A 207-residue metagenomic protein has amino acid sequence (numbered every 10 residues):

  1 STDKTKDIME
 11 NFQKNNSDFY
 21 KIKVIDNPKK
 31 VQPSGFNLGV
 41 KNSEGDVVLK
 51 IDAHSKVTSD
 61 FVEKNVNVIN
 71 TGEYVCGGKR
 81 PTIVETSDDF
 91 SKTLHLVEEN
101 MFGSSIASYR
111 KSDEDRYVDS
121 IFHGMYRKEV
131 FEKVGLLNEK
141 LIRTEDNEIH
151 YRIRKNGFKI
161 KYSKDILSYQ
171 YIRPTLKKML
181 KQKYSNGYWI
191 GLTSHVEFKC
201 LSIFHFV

Functional and structural regions predicted by a protein language model:
S1-D7, K29, D52-K56: A conserved acidic beta->alpha catalytic loop
K6, E10, Q32-K41, H150-Y151: Short, conserved alpha-helix that lines the donor NDP-sugar binding/gating region of sugar-transfer enzymes
D26-S43, K64, I121: Glycine-rich, basic loop-to-helix element that forms the pyrophosphate-binding segment of sugar-nucleotide handling
E44-G45, H123-V134: Conserved nucleotide-sugar donor-binding and metal-coordinating catalytic region shared by glycosyltransferases
V48: Short aromatic/hydrophobic "clamp" motif used to bind/position activated sugar donors
D60-K92, L167: Conserved donor NDP-sugar-binding/catalytic core segment of glycosyltransferases
V84, N138-L201: Catalytic donor/gating beta->alpha subdomain of glycosyltransferases that bind UDP-sugars
I106-Y126, I142, E148, S168 (+1 more regions): A recurrent flexible, glycine/aromatic-enriched loop bordering the glycosyltransferase active site that acts as
